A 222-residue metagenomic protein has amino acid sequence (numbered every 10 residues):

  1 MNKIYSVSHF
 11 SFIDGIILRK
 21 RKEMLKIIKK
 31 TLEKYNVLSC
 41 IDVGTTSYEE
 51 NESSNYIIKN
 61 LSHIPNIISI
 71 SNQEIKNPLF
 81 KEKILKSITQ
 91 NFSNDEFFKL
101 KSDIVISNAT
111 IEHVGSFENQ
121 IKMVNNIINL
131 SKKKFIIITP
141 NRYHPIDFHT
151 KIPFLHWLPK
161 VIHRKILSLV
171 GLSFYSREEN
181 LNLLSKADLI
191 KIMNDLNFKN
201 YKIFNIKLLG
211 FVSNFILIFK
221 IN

Functional and structural regions predicted by a protein language model:
M1-Y35: Class I SAM-dependent methyltransferase Rossmann-like catalytic core, especially the SAM/SAH-binding loop
H9-G15, A109-E118, Y175-N180: Surface-exposed cleft-lining segments at the edges of enzyme active sites
I16-M24, E49, N119, L181-D188: Soluble or luminal CAZymes and related metallo-dependent hydrolases
Y35-H144, F219-K220: Conserved SAM-binding loop
K134-I162: Conserved class I S-adenosyl-L-methionine
T150-P153, K160-E179: Short, glycine-/aromatic-enriched active-site segment of Class I SAM-dependent methyltransferases
S176-N197: Short alpha-helix
Y201-N222: Core SAM-dependent methyltransferase catalytic element
